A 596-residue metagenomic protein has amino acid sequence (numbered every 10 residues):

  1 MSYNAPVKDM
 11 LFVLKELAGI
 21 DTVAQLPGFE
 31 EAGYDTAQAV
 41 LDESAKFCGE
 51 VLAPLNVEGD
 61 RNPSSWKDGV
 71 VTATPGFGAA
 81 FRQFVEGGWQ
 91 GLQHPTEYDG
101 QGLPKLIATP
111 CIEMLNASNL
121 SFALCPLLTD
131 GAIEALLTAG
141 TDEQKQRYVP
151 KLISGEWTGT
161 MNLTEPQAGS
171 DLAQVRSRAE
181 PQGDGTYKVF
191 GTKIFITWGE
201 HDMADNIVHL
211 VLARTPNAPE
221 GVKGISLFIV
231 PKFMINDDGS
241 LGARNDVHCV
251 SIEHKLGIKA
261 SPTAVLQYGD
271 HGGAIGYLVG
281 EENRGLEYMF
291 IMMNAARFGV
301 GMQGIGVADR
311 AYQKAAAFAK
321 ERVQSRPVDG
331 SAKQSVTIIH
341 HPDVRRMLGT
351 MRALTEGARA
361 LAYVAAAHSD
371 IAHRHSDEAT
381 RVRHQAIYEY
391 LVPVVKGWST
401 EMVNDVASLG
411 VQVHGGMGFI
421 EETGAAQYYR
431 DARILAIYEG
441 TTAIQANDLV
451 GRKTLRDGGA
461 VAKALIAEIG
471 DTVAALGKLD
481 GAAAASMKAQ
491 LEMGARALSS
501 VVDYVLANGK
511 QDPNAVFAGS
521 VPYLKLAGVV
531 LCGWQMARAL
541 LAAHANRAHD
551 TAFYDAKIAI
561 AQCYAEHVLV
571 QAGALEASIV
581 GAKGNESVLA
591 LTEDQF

Functional and structural regions predicted by a protein language model:
M1-A123, R147, S578-F596: Amphipathic, small/basic residue-rich leader segments at the start of a protein or domain
M1-A24, A274-N283, K314, K320-E321 (+1 more regions): Acidic, low-complexity proline/glycine-rich segments
G28-E31, R61-A73, R284-G299, Q313-R352 (+4 more regions): Glycine-rich cofactor-pocket loops
F77, L128-T129, G140-Q182, A366-Q385 (+4 more regions): Internal maturation/activation junctions in enzymes
Y98, R456, T472-F596: C-terminal amphipathic alpha-helical interaction region
P181, I258, V364, A386-A464 (+1 more regions): Alpha-helix capping/hinge segments and adjacent helical runs
T186-R244: A short core secondary-structure module
F195-T197, I235-V250, K255, P262-A296 (+2 more regions): A glycine-rich, basic-preceded beta-loop-alpha segment at the flavin cofactor/substrate interface of flavin-utilizing
